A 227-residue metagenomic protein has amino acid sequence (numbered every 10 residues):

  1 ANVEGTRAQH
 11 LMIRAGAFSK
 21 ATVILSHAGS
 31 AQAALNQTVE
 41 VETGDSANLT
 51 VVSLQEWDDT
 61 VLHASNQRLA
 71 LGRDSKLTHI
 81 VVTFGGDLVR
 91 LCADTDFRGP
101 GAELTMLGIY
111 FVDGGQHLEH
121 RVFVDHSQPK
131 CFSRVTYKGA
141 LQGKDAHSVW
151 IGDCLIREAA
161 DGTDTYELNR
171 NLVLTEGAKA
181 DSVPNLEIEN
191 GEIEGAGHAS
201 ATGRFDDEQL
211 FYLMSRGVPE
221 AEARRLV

Functional and structural regions predicted by a protein language model:
A1-V218: Conserved beta-strand/loop scaffold segments within soluble protein domains that form the structured core and edges
A102, A223-R224: Small-residue helix-packing motif on alpha-helices
R216, R224-L226: Catalytic-core signal marking the mid-to-C-terminal active-site face
